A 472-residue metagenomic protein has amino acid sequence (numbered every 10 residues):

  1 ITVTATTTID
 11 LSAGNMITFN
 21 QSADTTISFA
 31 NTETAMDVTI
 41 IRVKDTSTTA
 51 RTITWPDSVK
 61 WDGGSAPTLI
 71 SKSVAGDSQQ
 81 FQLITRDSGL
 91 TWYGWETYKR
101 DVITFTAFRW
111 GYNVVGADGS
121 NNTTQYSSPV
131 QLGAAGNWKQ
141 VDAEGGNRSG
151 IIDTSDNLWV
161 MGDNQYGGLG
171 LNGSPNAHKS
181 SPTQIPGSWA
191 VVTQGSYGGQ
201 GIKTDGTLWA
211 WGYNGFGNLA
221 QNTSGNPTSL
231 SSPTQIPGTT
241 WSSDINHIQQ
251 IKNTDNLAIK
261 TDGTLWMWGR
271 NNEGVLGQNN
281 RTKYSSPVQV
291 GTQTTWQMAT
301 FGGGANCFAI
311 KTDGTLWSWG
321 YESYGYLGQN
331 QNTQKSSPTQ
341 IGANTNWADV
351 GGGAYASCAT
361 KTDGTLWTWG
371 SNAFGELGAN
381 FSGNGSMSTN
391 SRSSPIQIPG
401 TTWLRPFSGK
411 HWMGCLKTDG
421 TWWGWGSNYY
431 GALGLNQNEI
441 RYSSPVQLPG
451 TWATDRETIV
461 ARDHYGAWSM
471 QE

Functional and structural regions predicted by a protein language model:
I1-W61, T85-D101: Exposed extracellular interaction/assembly regions and N-terminal maturation sites
S22-D24, K44-R51, S88-G89, Y112-V114 (+16 more regions): Acidic glycine-/aspartate-rich tracts in secreted/extracellular proteins
D77-R86: Extracellular disulfide-bonded cysteine-rich modules/repeats
F105, G146-N147, D156, Y197 (+9 more regions): Short coil/turn segments that connect the beta-strands within blades of beta-propeller domains
F108-S127, M161-S180, G212-S231, G269-S285 (+3 more regions): Short glycine/serine- and acidic-residue-enriched loop/turn motifs that recur at repeat junctions
R109, N147-I151, V160, G198-G201 (+10 more regions): Conserved core positions of repeat-based scaffolds
D142, I151, T193, G201 (+9 more regions): Conserved beta-strand position repeated across blades of beta-propeller domains
R441-S443, E457-E472: Blade-level signature of beta-propeller repeat domains, shared across WD40, Kelch, NHL, RCC1 and BNR/Asp-box propellers
